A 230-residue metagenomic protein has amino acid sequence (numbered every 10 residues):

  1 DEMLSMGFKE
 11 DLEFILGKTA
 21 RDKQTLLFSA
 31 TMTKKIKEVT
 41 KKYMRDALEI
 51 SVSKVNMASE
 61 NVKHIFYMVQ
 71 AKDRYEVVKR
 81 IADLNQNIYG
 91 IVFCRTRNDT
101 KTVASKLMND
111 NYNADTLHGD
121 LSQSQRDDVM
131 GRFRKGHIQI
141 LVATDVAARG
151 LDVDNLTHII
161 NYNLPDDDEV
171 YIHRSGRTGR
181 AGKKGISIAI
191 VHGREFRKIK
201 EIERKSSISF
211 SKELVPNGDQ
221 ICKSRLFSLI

Functional and structural regions predicted by a protein language model:
D1-I230: Conserved helicase RecA-like core
